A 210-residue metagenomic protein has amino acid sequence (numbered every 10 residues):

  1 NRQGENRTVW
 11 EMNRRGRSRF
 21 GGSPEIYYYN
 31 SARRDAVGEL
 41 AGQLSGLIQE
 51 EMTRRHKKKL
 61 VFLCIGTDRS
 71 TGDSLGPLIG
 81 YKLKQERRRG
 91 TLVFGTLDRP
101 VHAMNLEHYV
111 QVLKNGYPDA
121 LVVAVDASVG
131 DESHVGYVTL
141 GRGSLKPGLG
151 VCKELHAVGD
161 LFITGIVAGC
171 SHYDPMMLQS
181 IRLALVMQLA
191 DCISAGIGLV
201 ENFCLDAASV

Functional and structural regions predicted by a protein language model:
G4-V122, A127-V210: N-terminal catalytic or cofactor-binding beta/alpha core of small enzyme domains
